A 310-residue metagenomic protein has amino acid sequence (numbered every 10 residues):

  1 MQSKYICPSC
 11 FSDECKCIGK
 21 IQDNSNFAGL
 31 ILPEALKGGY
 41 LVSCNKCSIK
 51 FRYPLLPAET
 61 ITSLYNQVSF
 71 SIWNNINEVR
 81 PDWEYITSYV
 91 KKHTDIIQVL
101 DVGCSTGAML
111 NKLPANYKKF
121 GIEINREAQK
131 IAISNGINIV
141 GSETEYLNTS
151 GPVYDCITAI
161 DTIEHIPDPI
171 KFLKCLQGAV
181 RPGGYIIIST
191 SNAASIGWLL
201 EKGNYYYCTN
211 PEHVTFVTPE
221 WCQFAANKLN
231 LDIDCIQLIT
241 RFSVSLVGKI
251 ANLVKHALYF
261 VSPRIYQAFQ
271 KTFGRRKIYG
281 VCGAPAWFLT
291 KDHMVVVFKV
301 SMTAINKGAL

Functional and structural regions predicted by a protein language model:
M1-I160, I170-C175, Q237-I239, A251-N252 (+4 more regions): Conserved N-terminal segment of class I S-adenosyl-L-methionine
Q22-F27, S189-T215, E220-A225: Short, glycine-/aromatic-enriched active-site segment of Class I SAM-dependent methyltransferases
D161, H165: A short His-aromatic
I166-P167, V180-P182: Helix-to-beta-strand junctions that scaffold the AdoMet/dcAdoMet cofactor pocket in Class I SAM-dependent enzymes
P167-K171, W198: Short N-terminal helix/helix-N-cap motif within the alpha/beta-hydrolase-1
E220-N252: Substrate-binding/catalytic lobe of Class I Rossmann-like enzymes that use SAM or dcSAM, i.e., the mid-to-C-terminal
